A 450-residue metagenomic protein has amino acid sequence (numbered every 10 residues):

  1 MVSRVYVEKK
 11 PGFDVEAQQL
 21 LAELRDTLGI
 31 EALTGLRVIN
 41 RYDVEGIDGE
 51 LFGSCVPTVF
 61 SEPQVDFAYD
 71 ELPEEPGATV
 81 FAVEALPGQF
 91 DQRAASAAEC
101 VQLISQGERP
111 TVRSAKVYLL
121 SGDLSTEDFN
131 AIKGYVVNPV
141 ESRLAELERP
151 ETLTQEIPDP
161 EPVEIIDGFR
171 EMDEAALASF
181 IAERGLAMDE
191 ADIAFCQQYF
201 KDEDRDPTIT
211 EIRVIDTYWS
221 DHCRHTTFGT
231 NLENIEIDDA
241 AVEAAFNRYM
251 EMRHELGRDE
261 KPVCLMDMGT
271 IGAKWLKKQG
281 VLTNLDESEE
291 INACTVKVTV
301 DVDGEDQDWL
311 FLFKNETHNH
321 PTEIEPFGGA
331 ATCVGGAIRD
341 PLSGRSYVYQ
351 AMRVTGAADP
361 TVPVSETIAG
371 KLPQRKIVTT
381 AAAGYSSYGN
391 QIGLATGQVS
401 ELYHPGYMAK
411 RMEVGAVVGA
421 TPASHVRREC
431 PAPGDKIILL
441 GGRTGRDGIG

Functional and structural regions predicted by a protein language model:
M1-G450: Core nucleic-acid recognition elements
